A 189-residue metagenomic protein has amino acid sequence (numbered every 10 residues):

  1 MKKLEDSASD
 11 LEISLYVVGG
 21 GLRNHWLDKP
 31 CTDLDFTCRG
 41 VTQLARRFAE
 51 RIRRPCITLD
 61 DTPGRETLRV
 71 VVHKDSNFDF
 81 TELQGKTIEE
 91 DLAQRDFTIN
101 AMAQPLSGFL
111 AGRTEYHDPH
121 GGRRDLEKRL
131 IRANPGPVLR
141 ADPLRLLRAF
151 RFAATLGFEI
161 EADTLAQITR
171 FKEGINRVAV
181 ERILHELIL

Functional and structural regions predicted by a protein language model:
M1-L189: Catalytic cores of the polymerase beta-like nucleotidyltransferase superfamily and closely associated nucleotide
